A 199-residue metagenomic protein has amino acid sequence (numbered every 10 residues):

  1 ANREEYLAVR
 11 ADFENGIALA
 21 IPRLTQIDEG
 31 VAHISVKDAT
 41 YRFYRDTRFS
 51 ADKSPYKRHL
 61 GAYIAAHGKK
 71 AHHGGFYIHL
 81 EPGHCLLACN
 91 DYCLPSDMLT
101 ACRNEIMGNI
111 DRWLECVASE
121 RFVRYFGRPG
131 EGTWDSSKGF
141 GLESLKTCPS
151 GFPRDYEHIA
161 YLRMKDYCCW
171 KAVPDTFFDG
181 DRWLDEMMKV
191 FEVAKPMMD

Functional and structural regions predicted by a protein language model:
A1-E4, C169: Short, charged, low-complexity amphipathic alpha-helix
R3-D52: Gly/Pro-rich turn-and-neighbor structural signature
F43-Y44, G61, T133-L162: Aromatic/basic-lined ligand-recognition segments that form π-stacking hydrophobic pockets flanked by Lys/Arg to engage
Y44-I110: Aromatic- and glycine-enriched beta-alpha-beta binding-site module
S50, R121-F122, F152: Detector for conserved single-position "signature" residues within domains
L80-T147: Compact, glycine/acidic-enriched structural inserts
T176-D199: Long, compositionally biased interface segments
